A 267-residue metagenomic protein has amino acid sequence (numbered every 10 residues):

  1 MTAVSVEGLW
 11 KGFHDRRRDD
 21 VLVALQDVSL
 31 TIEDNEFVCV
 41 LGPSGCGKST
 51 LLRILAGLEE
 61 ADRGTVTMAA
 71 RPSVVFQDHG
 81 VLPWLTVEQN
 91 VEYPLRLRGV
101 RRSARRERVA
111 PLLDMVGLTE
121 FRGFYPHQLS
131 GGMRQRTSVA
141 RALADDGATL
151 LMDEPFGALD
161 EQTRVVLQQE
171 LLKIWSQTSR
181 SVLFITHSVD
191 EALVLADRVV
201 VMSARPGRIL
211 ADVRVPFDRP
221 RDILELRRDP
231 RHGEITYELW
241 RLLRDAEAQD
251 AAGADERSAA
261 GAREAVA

Functional and structural regions predicted by a protein language model:
L41-P43: The feature captures the beta-strand-to-loop junction immediately N-terminal to the Walker
A56: Helix-to-loop junction immediately C-terminal to a conserved catalytic motif
L85-E92: Short coil-to-helix segment of the ABC ATPase nucleotide-binding domain corresponding to the Q-loop/switch region
R96, S103-F121, K173: Conserved ABC ATPase "signature" region
F124-H127, D145: Conserved signature/switch motifs of ABC ATPase nucleotide-binding domains
V139: Hydrophobic anchor residue at the start of the ABC signature
L150-D153: Catalytic Walker B motif of ABC-type/P-loop ATPase nucleotide-binding domains
